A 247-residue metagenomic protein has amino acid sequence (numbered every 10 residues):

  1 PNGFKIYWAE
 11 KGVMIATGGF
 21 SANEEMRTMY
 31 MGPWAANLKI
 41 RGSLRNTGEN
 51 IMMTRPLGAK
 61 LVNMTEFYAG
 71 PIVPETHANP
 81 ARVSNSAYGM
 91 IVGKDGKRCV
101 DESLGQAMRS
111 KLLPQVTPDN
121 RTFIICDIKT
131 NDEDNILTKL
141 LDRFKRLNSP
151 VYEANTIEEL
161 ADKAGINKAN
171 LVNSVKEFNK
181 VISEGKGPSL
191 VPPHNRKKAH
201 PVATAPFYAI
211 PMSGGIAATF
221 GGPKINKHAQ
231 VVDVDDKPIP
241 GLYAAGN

Functional and structural regions predicted by a protein language model:
N2-K5, G12, G19-S21, R45 (+6 more regions): Short, glycine-/Ser/Thr-/acidic-enriched flexible segments
G3-I72, A78: Glycine-rich loop(s) and the adjacent beta-strand/alpha-helix scaffold that form part
W8-K11, S86-A87, P118-R121, K237-P240: Short coil/turn connectors at secondary-structure junctions
E10, A16-T17, V62-M64, G93-K94 (+5 more regions): Generic beta-strand/beta-sheet core signal
R41-L44, N79-R82, S103, P114 (+1 more regions): Short Gly/Pro-enriched turn/cap motifs at secondary-structure boundaries
T47, I51-M53, A59-I166: An anion/pyrophosphate-binding glycine-rich loop and adjacent beta-alpha core in soluble alpha-beta enzymes
N170-G246: A glycine-rich dinucleotide-binding beta-alpha-beta segment and adjacent secondary-structure elements that constitute
